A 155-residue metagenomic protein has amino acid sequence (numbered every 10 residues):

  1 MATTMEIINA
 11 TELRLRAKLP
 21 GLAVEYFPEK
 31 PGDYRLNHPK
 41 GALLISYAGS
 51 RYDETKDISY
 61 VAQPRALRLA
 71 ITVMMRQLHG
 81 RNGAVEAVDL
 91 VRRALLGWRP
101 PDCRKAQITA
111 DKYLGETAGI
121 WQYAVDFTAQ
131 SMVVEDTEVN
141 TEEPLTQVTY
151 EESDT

Functional and structural regions predicted by a protein language model:
M1-S59, R81-N82, L145-T155: Small/polar-rich, solvent-exposed N-terminal microdomains that initiate assembly or binding
E6, A66, N82, E86 (+1 more regions): Short, well-structured alpha-helical interface segments that form or flank functional binding sites
P39-L44, A84-V139: Acidic-leaning, charged glycine-interspersed low-complexity segments
Y47-R51, I71-Q77, L95, R99: Generic secondary-structure microfeatures
Y52-T55, R76-R81, S131-V139: Short, cysteine-centered beta-strand-loop-beta hairpins and adjacent loop/turn segments enriched in charged/polar
V61-L78, W121-V133: Oligomerization/assembly interface segments of phage tail-like spikes and tubes
A129-T155: Charged, low-complexity C-terminal accessory regions
